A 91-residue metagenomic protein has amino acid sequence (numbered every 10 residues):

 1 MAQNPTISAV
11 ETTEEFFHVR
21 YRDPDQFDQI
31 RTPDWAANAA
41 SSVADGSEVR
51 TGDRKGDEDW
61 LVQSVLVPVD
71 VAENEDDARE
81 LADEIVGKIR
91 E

Functional and structural regions predicted by a protein language model:
M1-E91: Acidic, polar-rich N-terminal leader regions of halophilic archaeal proteins
